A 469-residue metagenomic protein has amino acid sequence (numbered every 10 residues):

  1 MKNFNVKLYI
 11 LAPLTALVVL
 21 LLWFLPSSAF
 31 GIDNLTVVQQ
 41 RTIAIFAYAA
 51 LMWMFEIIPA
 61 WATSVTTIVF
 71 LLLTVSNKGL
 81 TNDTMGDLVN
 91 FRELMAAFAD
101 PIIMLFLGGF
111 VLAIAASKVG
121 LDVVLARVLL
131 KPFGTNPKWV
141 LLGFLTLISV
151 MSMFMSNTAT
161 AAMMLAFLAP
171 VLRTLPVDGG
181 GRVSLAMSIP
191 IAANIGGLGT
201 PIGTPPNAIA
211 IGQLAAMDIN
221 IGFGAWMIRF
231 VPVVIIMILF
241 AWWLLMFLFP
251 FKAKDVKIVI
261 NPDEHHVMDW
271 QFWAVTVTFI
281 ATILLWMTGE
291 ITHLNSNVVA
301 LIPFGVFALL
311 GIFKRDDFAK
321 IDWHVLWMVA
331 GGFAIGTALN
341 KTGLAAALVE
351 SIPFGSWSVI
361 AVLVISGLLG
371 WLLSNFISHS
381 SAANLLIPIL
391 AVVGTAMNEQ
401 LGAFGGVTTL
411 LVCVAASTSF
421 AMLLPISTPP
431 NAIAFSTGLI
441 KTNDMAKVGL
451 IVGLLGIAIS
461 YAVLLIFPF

Functional and structural regions predicted by a protein language model:
M1-S28, L112, K118, V177-I189 (+4 more regions): Juxtamembrane and boundary regions of transmembrane helices in multi-pass small-molecule transporters and channels
F4-L14, V37-R41, F55-S64, R92-F110 (+7 more regions): Helical membrane-embedded segments and adjacent short helical loop/helix-boundary regions of multi-pass membrane
Y9, P13, T42-F46, V65 (+12 more regions): Hydrophobic alpha-helical transmembrane segments
L14-L17, A47-A50, V69, L73 (+15 more regions): Generic alpha-helical transmembrane segments of integral inner-membrane proteins, especially permease/transport modules
D33-I43, A99-V111, N157-A161, P232-M237 (+3 more regions): Structural signature of hydrophobic alpha-helical transmembrane segments
D33-T36, Y48-L72, L94, T158 (+4 more regions): Flexible hinge motifs at transmembrane-helix junctions and intramembrane kinks/re-entrant loops in multi-pass membrane
L51-P59, L147-N157, P190-I202, L285-I291 (+2 more regions): Transmembrane alpha-helix interface/packing and boundary motifs in multi-pass membrane proteins, characterized by
A62, T66, F70-G179, H324-V325 (+1 more regions): Membrane-embedded alpha-helical segments and adjacent helix-loop junctions characteristic of multi-pass solute
